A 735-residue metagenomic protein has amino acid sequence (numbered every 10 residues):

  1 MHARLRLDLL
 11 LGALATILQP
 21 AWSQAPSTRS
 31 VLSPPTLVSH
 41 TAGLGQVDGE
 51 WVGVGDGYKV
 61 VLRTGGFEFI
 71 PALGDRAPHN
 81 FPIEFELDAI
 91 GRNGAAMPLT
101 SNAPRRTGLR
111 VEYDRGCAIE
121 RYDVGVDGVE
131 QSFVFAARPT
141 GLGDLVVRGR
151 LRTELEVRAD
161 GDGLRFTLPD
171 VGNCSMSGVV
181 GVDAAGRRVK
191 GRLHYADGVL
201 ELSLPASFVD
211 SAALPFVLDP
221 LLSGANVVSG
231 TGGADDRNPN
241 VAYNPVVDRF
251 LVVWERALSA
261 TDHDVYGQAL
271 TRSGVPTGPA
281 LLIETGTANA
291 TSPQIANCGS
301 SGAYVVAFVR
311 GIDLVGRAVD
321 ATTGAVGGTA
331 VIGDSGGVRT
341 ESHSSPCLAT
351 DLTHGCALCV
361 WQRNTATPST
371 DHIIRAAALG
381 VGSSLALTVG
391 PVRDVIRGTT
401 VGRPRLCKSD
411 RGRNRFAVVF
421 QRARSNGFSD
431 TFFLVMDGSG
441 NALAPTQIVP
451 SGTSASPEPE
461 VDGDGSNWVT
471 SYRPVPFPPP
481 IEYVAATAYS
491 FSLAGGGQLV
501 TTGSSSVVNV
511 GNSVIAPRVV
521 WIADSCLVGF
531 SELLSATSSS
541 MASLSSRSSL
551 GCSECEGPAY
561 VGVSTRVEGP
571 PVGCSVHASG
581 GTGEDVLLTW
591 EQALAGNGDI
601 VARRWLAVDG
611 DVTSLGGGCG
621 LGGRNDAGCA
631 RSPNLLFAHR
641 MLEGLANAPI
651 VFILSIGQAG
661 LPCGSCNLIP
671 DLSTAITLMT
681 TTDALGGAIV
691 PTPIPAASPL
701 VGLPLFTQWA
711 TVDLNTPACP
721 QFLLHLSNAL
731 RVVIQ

Functional and structural regions predicted by a protein language model:
M1-L5: N-terminal secretory signal peptides that target proteins for export/translocation
D8-Q19: Bacterial N-terminal signal peptides
W22-S223: Residues that cap or anchor secondary-structure elements
A25-L62, L221-A607: Extracellular, repeat-based ectodomains that mediate carbohydrate processing or recognition
V60, F133, V147-G149, L218 (+6 more regions): Residue-level detector of buried hydrophobic side-chain packing in well-ordered secondary-structure elements
G74-D75, R138-T140, L151-L155, D210 (+7 more regions): Acidic glycine-/aspartate-rich tracts in secreted/extracellular proteins
A184-R187, R272, A321, V381 (+4 more regions): Change "in extracellular beta-sheet-rich domains … of secreted and cell-surface proteins" to "in beta-sheet-rich domains
L606-Q735: N-proximal, solvent-exposed segments at the start of the mature chain
